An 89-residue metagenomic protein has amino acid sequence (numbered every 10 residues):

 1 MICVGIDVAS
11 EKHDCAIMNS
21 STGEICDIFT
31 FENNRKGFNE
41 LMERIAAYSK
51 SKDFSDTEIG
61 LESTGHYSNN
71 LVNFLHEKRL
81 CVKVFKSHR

Functional and structural regions predicted by a protein language model:
M1-R89: Phosphate- and other anionic-substrate recognition elements at nucleic-acid/protein interfaces
